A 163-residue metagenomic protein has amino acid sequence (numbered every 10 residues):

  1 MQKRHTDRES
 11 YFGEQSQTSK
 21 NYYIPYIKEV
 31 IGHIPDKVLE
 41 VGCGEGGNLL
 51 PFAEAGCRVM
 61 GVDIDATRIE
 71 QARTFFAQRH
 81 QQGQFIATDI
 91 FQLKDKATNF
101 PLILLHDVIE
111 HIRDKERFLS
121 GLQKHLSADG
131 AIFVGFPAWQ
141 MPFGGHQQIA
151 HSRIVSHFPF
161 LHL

Functional and structural regions predicted by a protein language model:
M1-T98, L102: Conserved N-terminal segment of class I S-adenosyl-L-methionine
L50-A53, L119-Q123: A structural alpha-helix within SAM-dependent methyltransferase catalytic domains
A66, I112-R113: A structural helix-start
Q92, E110, M141: Active-site micro-motifs of SAM-dependent methyltransferase domains
L102-V108: A short beta-strand submotif of the Rossmann-like class I SAM-dependent methyltransferase core that lines
R113-G121, A131-L163: S-adenosyl-L-methionine-dependent methyltransferase catalytic module, highlighting the catalytic core
